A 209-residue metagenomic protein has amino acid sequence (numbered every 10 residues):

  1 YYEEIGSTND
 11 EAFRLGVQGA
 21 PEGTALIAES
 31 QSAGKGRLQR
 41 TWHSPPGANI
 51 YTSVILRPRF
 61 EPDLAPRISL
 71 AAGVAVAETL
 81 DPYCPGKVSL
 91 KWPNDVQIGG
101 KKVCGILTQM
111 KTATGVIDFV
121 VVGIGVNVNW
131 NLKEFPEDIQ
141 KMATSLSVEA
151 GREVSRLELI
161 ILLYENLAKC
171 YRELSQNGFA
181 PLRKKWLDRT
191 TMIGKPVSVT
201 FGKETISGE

Functional and structural regions predicted by a protein language model:
Y1-P82, K102-C104, V154: N-terminal lobe of the biotin/lipoate ligase/transferase fold
E3, L90-W92: Short loop/edge segments at beta-strand edges and connector loops that shape dinucleotide/nucleotide cofactor-binding
L70-V88, I98-E209: Long, positively charged amphipathic alpha-helical accessory segments at protein N-termini or as interdomain linkers
D95: Conserved active-site carboxylates
